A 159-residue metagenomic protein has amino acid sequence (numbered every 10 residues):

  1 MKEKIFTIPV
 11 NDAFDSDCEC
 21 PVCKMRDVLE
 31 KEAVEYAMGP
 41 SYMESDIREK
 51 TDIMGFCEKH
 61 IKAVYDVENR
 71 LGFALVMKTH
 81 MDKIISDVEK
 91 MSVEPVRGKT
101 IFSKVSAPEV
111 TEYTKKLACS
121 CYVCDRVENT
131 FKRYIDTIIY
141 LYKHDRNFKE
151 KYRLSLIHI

Functional and structural regions predicted by a protein language model:
I5-V10, P40-R48, V105-Y113, E150-R153: Short, recurring structural edge motifs at helix starts
S16, K50-I53, T114-L117: Short metal-coordination and nucleic-acid-contact micro-motifs, chiefly zinc-binding Cys/His arrays
C20-C23, C121-C124: Short cysteine-rich clusters marking metal-coordination/redox-active sites
M25-I47, N129-R153: Short recognition patches in nucleic-acid-associated and regulatory proteins
D27, F56, A63-V64, D125-E128: Cys/His-rich microdomains that often coordinate metals
E58-P95, K104-E109, T114: Hydrophobic, ordered structural segments
E94-K99, S120: Long, charge-rich alpha-helical interaction segments
I157-I159: Conserved small/polar residues in nucleotide/adenosyl-binding loops
